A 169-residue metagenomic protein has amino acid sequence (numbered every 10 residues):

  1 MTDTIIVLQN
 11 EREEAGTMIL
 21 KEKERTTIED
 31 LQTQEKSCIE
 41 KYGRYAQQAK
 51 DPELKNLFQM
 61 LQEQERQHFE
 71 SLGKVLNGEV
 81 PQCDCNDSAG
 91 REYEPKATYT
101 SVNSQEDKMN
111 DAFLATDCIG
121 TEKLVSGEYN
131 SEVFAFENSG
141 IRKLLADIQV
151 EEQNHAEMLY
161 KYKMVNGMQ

Functional and structural regions predicted by a protein language model:
T2-E14, K74-T116, G120, M168: Carboxylate-rich helix-loop segments that flank metal/cofactor sites and access channels in metalloenzymes
T2-T4, P52-E92, Q153-G167: Conserved alpha-helical segments that form or flank metal/cofactor-binding pockets of metalloenzymes
T2-V7, R12-T17, E22, G140 (+3 more regions): Glycosyltransferase-associated regions of secretory-pathway enzymes, highlighting luminal stem/catalytic domains
V7, A15-T27, V75, I119 (+2 more regions): Non-transmembrane, interaction-prone segments in cytosolic or luminal domains
Q9-T33, E70, D87, E94: Hydrophobic transmembrane alpha-helices
E24-Q48, P95-L144: Acidic/histidine-rich alpha-helical segments that form the ligand environment of transition-metal centers
I28-Y42, F58-L76, A115-E122, L145-L159: Alpha-helical transition-metal enzyme core signature, strongest for iron centers
V133-Q169: Amphipathic, soluble alpha/beta structural segments
